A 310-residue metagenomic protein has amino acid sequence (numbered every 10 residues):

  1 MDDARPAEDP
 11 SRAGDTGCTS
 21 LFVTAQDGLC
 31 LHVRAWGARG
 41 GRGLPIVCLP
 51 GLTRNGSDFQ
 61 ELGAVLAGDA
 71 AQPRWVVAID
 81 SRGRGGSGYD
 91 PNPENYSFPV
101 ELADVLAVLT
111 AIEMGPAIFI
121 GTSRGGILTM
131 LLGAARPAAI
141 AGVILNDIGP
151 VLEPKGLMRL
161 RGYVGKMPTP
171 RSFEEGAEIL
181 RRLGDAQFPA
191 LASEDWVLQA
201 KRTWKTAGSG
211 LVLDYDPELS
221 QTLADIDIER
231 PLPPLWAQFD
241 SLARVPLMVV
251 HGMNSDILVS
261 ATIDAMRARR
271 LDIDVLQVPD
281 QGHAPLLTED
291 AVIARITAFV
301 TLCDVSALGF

Functional and structural regions predicted by a protein language model:
M1-F22, R34: An N-terminal hydrophobic leader/cap segment in hydrolases
L29-G88, D304: Conserved HGGG/HGGXW glycine-rich cap/lid loop of the alpha/beta-hydrolase fold
E61, A67, Q72-I120: Active-site loop/oxyanion-hole signature of alpha/beta-hydrolase fold enzymes
G115-P154: Conserved hydrolase catalytic core segment
G142, I148-E175: A catalytic-pocket lid/entrance helix-loop region that shapes and gates access to the active site across common
R171-A224: Conserved alpha/beta-hydrolase catalytic His-Asp/Glu region
T206-A265: Conserved serine/cysteine hydrolase catalytic core
Q281-D290: Catalytic histidine-centered segment of alpha/beta-hydrolase-like enzymes
